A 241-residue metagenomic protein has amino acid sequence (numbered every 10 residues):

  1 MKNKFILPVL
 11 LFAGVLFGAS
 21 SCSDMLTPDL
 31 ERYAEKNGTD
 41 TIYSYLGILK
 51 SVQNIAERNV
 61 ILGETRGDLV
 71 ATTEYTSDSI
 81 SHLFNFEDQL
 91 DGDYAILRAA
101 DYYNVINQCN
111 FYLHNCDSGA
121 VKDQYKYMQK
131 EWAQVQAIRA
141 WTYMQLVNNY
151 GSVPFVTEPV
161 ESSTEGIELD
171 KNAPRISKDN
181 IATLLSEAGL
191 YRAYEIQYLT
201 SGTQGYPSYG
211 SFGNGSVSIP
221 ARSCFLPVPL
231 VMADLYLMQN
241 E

Functional and structural regions predicted by a protein language model:
M1-S20: Sec-dependent bacterial lipoprotein signal peptides
C22-D24, S152-P154, S186-G205, N214 (+1 more regions): Aromatic-residue-lined binding/catalytic grooves and analogous aromatic/hydrophobic interfacial grooves in multimeric
C22-G67: Membrane-proximal, proline-rich intrinsically disordered regions
L46, K50, N107-F111, T183: Solvent-exposed, polar/charged alpha-helical surfaces in well-ordered, non-transmembrane soluble domains, broadly
D78-Y150, P174-D179, E187-G189, Y194-Y198: Conserved, well-structured interaction surfaces
Y150-T183: Short coil/linker segments at helix-helix boundaries
E161-D170, P207-P220: Carbohydrate-binding/catalytic loop surfaces
